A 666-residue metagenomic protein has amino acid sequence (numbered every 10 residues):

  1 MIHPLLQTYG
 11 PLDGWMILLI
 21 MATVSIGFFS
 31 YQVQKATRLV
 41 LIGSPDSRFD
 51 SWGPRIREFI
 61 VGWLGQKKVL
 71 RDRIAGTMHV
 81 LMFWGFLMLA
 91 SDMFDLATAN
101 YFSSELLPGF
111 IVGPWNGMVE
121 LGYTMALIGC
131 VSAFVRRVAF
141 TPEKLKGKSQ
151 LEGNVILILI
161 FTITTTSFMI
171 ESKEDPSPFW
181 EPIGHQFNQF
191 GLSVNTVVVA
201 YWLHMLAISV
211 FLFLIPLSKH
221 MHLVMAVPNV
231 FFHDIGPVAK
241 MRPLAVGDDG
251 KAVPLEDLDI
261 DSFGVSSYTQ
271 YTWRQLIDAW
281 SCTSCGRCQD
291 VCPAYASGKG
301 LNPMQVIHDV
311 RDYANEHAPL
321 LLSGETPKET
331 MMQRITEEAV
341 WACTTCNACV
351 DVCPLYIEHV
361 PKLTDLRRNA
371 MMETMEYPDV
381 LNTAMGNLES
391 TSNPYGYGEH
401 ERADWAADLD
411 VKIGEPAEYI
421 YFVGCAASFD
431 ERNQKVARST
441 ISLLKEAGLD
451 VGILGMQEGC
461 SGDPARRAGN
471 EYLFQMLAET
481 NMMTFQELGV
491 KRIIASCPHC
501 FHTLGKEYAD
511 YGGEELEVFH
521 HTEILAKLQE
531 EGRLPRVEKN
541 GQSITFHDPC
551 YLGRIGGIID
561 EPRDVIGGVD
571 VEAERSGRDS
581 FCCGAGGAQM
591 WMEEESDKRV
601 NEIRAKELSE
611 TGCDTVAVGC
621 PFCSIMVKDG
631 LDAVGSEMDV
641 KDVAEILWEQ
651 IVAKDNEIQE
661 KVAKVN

Functional and structural regions predicted by a protein language model:
I2-S132, A139, Q270-A279, L301-I307 (+3 more regions): Iron-sulfur-cluster electron-transfer modules
M21-F28, L127, F161-T162, N195-F231: Alpha-helical membrane-embedded segments
F29-S47, A99-F102, S132-Q150, M169-W180 (+3 more regions): Juxtamembrane/interface segments at transmembrane-helix termini
V40-W63, K144-N154, E181-F187, V224-L255 (+3 more regions): Juxtamembrane inter-helical linkers in multi-pass membrane proteins
R48-F49, R71-G76, P108-M118, P142-T162 (+2 more regions): Membrane-interface segments at loop-to-transmembrane junctions
V80-A90, V155-D175: Hydrophobic alpha-helical membrane-insertion segments
F187-V197, K240-D248, P254-L255, I260-F263 (+1 more regions): Iron-sulfur cluster-binding electron-transfer modules in prokaryotic oxidoreductases
L212-A342, T391: Ferredoxin-type iron-sulfur electron-transfer modules and their immediate structural context
